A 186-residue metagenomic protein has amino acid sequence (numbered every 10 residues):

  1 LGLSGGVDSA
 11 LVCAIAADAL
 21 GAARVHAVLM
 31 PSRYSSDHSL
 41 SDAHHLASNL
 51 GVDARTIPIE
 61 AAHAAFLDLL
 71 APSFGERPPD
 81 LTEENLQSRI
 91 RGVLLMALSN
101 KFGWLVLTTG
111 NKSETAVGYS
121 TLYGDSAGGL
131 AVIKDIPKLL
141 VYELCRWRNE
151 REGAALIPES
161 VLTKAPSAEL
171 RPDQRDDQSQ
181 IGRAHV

Functional and structural regions predicted by a protein language model:
L1-H185: ATP/NTP-dependent adenylation/nucleotidyl-transfer catalytic domains that generate, transfer, or process NMP-activated
